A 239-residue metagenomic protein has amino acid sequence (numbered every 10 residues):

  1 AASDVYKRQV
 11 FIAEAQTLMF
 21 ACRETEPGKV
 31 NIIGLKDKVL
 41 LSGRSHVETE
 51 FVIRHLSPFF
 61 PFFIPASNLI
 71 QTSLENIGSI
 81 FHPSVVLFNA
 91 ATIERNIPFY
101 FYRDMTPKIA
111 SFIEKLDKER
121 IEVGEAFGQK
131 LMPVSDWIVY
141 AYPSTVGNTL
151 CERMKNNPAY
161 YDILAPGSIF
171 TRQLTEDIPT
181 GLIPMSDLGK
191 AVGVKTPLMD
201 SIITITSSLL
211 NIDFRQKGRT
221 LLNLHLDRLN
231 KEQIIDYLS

Functional and structural regions predicted by a protein language model:
A1-Y6: Short, small-residue-biased leader/transition segments that mark boundaries at the very start of proteins
R8-L18: Short, acidic/small-residue loops that bind anionic groups at enzyme active sites
L18-R23, T72-S73: A short acidic, often aromatic-flanked loop/helix-cap motif at beta-alpha or helix-coil junctions that lines enzyme
F20, P107, E176: Glycine-rich phosphate/pyrophosphate-binding beta-alpha loops
T25-G34, S79-S84: Short, surface-exposed amphipathic charged segments that create phosphate/polyanion-binding patches used for binding
V30-I33, F99-Y100, Y161-P166: A short alpha-helix capping/helix-coil boundary motif
V39-W137: Active-site-lining helix/loop region of Rossmann-like oxidoreductase modules
A110-S239: NAD(P)-dependent Rossmann-like dehydrogenase/reductase catalytic/cofactor-binding core
